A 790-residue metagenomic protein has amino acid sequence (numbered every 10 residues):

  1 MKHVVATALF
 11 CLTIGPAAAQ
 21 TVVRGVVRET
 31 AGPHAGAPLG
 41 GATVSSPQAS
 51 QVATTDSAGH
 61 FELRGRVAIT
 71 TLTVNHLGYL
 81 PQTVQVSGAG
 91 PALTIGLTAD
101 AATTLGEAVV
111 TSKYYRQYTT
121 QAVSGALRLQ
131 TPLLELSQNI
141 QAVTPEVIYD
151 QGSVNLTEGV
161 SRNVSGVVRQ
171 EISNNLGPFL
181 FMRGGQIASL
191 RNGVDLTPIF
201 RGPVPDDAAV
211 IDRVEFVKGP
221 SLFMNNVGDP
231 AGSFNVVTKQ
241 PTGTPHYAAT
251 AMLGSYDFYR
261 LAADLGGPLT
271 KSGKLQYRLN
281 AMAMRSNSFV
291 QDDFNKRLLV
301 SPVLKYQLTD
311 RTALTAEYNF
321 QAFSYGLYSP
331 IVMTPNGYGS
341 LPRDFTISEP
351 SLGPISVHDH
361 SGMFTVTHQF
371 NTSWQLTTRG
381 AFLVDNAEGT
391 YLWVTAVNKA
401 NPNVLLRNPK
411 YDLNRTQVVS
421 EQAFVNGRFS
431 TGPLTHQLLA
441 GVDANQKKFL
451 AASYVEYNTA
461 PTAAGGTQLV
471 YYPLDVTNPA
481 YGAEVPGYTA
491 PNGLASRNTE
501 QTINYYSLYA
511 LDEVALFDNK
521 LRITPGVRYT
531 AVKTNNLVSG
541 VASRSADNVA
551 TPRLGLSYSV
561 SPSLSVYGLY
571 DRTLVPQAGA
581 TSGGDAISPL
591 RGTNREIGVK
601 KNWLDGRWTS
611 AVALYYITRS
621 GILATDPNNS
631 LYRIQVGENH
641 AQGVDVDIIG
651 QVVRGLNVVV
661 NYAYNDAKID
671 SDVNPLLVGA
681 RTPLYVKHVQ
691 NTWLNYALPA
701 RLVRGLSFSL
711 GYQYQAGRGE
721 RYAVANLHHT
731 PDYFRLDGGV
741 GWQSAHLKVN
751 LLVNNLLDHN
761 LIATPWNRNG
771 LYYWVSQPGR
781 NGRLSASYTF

Functional and structural regions predicted by a protein language model:
R28-A35, G40-P47, T71, N75-Y79 (+1 more regions): Short, acidic, small-residue-rich periplasmic hinge/interaction motif at the N-terminus of Gram-negative outer-membrane
E62-R64, V168-Q170, F179, V194-K218 (+1 more regions): Short acidic/polar hinge/loop motifs at secondary-structure boundaries that mediate gating or recognition
V210-D212, F223-P302, L308-T312, W608: Outer-membrane beta-barrel translocator/receptor signature
M284, S288, S301-Q369, S373-Q375 (+4 more regions): Acidic/polar loop-and-plug regions of large Gram-negative outer-membrane beta-barrel proteins
T309, T416, T435-Q437, D443-K447 (+1 more regions): Structural signature of Gram-negative outer-membrane beta-barrels, strongest in the C-terminal barrel of TonB-dependent
H368-A381, D385-Y391, R591-Q651, N657-D670: Membrane-embedded beta-barrel scaffold of Gram-negative outer-membrane proteins
Q635-A723, S785-T789: Gram-negative outer-membrane beta-barrel transporters
V658, Q713-R721, W742-F790: C-terminal beta-signal and adjacent terminal beta-strands/loops of Gram-negative outer-membrane beta-barrel proteins
